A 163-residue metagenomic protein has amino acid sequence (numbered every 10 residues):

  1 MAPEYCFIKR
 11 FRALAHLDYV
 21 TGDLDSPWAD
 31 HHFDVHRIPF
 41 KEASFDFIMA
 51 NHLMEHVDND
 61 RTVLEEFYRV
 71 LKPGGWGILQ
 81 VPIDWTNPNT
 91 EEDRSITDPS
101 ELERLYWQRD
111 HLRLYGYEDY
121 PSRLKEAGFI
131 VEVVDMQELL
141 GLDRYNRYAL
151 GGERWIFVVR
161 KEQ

Functional and structural regions predicted by a protein language model:
M1, D30-H31, L142-R147: Short, solvent-exposed polar/charged micro-motifs at secondary-structure junctions
A2-R37: Class I SAM-dependent methyltransferase SAM/SAH-binding core
A15-H16, F45, F67: Short, well-ordered alpha-helix to beta-strand connector turns
L24-D25, L53, P82-D84: Histidine- and/or cysteine-centered catalytic micro-motif in compact active-site loops
A29, F40, T86-P88: Conserved protein kinase catalytic core
V35-I48: A short acidic, Gly/Pro-enriched loop at the edge of an enzyme's catalytic core that lines a small-molecule cofactor
D46-D58: A short SAM/SAH-binding and catalytic strip from SAM-dependent methyltransferases
D58-F67, K72, W76-E162: S-adenosyl-L-methionine-dependent methyltransferase catalytic module, highlighting the catalytic core
